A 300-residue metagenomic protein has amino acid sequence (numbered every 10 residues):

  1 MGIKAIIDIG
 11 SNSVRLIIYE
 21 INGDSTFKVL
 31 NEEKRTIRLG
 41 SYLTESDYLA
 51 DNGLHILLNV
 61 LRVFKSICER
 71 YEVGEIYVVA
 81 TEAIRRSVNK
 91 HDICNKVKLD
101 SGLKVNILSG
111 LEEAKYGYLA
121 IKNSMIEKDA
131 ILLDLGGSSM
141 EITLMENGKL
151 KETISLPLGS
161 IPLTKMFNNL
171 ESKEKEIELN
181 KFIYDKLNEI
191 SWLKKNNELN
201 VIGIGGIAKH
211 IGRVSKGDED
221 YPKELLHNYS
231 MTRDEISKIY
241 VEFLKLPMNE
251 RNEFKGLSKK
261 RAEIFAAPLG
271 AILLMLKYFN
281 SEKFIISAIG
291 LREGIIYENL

Functional and structural regions predicted by a protein language model:
G2-K28: N-terminal basic/disordered segments at the start of proteins
K4-D8, A130-D134, V201: Short glycine-aspartate micro-motif
I18, Y42-V73, T81-D129, L144-N147 (+1 more regions): Helical "lid/coupling" subdomains associated with nucleotide-phosphate turnover
D24-R35, E69: Conserved ATP-binding subdomain of kinase catalytic cores across diverse folds
N31-S41, S160: Short, small-residue-rich loop/turn micro-motifs
S139: Active-site-adjacent helix-turn-beta-strand microarchitecture at beta-sheet edges that either contains or buttresses
